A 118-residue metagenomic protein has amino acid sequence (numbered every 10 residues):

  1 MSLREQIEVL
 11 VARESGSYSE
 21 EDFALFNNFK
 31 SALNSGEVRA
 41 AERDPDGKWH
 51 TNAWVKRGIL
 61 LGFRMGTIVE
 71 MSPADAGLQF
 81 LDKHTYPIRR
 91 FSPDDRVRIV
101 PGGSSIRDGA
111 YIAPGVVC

Functional and structural regions predicted by a protein language model:
M1-V97: Terminal amphipathic alpha-helical/low-complexity segments used for targeting or macromolecular assembly
P93, V97-C118: Structural signal for interior beta-strand "rungs" in well-ordered beta-sheet cores of soluble enzyme domains
